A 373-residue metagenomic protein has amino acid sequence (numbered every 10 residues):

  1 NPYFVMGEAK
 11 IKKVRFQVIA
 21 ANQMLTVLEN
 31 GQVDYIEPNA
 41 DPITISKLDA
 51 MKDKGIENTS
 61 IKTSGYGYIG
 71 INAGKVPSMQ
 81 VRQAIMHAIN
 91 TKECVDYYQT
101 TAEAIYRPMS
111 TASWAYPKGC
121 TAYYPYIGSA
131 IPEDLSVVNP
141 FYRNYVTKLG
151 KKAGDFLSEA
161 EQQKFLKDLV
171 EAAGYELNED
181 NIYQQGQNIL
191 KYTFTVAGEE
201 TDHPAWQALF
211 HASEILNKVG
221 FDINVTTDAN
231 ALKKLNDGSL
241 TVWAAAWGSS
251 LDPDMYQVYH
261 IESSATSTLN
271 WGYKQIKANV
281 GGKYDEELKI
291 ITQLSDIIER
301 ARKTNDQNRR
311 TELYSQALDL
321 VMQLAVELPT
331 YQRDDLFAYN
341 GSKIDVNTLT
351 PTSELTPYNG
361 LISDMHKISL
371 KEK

Functional and structural regions predicted by a protein language model:
N1-V5, V196-H211: Bilobed "Venus flytrap"/periplasmic-binding protein-like clamshell domains and structurally analogous long
P2, R15-K75, K92-Y98, E103: Extracellular/periplasmic solute-recognition and catalytic clefts
Y3-K10, L48-K62, G70-P77, W114-K164 (+4 more regions): Short, solvent-exposed loop/beta-turn-alpha elements that line the ligand-binding surface or hinge of extracytoplasmic
K12-Q17, I189-E199, I223-V225, T241: Short, well-ordered beta-strand elements
L28, F194, E214-W271: Periplasmic binding protein-like
D49, P204-V219: Short, polar/charged alpha-helical segment
A73-D96, S295-D296, Q307-N308: Extended ligand-binding regions for polar small-molecule ligands
D96, A173-G198, A246, T292-G341: Bilobed periplasmic-binding protein-like "clamshell/Venus-flytrap" ligand-binding domains
